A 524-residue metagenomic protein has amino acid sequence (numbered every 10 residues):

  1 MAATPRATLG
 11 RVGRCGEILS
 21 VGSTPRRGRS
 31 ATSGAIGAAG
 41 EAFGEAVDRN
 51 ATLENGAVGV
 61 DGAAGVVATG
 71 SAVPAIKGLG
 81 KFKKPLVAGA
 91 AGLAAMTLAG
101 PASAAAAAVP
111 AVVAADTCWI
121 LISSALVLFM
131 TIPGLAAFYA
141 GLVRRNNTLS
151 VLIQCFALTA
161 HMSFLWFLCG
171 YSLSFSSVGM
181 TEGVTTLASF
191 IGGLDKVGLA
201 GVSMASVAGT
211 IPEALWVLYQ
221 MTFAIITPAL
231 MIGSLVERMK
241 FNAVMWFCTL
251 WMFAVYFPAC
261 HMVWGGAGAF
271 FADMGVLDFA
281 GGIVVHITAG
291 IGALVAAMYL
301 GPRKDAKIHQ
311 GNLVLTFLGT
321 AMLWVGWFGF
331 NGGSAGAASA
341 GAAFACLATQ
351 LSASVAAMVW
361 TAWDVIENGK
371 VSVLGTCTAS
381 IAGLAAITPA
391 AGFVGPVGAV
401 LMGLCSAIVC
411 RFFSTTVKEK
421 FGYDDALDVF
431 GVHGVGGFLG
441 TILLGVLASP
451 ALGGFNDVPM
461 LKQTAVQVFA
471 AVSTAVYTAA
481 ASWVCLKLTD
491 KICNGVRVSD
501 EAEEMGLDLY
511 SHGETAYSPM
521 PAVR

Functional and structural regions predicted by a protein language model:
M1-A104: N-terminal secretory/membrane targeting signals
V66, G70-F82, L98-R524: Glycine- and aromatic-enriched membrane alpha-helices
